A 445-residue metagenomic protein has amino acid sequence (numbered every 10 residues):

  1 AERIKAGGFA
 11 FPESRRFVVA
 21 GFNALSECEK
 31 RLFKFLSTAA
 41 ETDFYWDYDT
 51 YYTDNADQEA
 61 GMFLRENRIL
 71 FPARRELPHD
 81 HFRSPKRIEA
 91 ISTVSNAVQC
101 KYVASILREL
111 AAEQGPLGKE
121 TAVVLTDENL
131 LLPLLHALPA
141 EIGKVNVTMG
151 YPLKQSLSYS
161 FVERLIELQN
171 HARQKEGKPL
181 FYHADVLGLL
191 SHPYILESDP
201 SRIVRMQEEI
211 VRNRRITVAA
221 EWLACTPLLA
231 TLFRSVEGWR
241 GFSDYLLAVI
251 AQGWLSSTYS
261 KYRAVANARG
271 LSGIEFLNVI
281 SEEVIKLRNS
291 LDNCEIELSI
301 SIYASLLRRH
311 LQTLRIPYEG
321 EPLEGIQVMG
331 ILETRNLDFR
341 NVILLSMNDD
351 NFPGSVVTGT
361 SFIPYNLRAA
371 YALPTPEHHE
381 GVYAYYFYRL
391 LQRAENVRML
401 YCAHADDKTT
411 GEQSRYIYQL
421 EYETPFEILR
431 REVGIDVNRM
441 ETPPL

Functional and structural regions predicted by a protein language model:
A1-L445: Polyanion-engaging groove/track-forming segments
